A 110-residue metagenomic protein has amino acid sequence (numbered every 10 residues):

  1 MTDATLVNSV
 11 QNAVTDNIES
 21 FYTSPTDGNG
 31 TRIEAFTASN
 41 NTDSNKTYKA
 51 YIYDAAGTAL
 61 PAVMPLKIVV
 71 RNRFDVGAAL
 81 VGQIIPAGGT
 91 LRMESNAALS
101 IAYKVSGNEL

Functional and structural regions predicted by a protein language model:
M1-T31, E94-L110: C-terminal interaction-tip segments
I18-Y22, A35, D75-A79: Short structured motifs
P25-A35, I84-G89: Short, solvent-exposed loop/turn segments enriched in Ser/Thr/Gly
G28-R32, D43-T47, L60, S100-I101: Short acidic/proline- and small/hydrophobic-mixed sequence motifs that coincide with surface turns and coil-to-beta
A38-D43, N96: Short solvent-exposed strand-capping/beta-turn motif centered on an Asx-Ser/Thr pair
K49-Y53, K104-S106: Beta-strand signatures of extracellular beta-sandwich domains
A55-T90: Intrinsically disordered, low-complexity Pro/Gly/Ser/Thr-rich segments with frequent PxxP/GP/PP motifs and embedded
